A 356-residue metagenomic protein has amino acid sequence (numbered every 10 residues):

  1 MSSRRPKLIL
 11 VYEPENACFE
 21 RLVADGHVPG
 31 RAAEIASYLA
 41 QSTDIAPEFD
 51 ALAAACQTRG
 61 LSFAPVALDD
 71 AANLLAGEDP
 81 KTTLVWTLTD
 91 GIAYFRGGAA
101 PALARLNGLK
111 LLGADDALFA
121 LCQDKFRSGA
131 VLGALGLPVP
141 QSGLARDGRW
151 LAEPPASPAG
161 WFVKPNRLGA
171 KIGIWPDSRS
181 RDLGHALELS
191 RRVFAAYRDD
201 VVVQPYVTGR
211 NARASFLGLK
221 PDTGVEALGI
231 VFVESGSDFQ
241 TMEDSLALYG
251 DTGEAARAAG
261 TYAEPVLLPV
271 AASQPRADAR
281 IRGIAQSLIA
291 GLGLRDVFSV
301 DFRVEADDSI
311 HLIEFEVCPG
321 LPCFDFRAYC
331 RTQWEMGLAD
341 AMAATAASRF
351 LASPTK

Functional and structural regions predicted by a protein language model:
M1-L10, E78-P80, A120-V202, T208-N211 (+2 more regions): Active-site nucleotide/adenylate-binding loops and adjacent lid/helix of ATP-dependent enzymes
M1-L111, A117, R146-A152: ATP-binding N-terminal substructure of ATP-dependent carboxylate-amine bond-forming enzymes
P6, A159-W161, R210-A212, Q240 (+2 more regions): Change "...and in nucleic-acid phosphodiester-cleaving endonucleases..." to "...and in nucleic-acid processing enzymes
P6-L8, T82-W86, R213-L217, D308-C323: A short beta-strand motif that forms the metal-chelation/ATP-contact edge of phosphoryl-transfer active sites
E20-A40, Y249-A272: Charged, glycine/proline-rich intrinsically disordered loops and linkers
A67-L68, V201-P205, R213, R295-D307: A short glycine-rich, hydrophobically flanked beta-strand micro-motif that places a catalytic Asp/Glu for divalent metal
L183-T261, P265, R276, S309-H311: Phosphate-binding site of ATP-dependent enzymes
A272-K356: ATP-dependent carboxylate activation and anion-phosphoryl transfer catalytic cores that bind Mg-ATP to form
